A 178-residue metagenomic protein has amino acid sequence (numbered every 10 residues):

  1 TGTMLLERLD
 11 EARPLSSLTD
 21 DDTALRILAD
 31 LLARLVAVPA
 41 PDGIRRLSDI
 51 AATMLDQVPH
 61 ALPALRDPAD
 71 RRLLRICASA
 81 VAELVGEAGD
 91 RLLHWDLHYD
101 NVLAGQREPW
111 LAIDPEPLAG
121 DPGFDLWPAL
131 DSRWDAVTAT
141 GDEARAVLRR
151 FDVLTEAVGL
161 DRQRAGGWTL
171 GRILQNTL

Functional and structural regions predicted by a protein language model:
T1-G43: ATP-binding pocket architecture of kinase catalytic cores
M4, R91-L93, L111, D125: Protein kinase-like catalytic core scaffold
D10, Y99, P117: Short, glycine/acidic-enriched loop or turn micro-motifs at the edges of active sites
A37-W95, G105-R107, E156: An alpha-helical support segment within catalytic cores of ATP-dependent transferases
D100-A104: Hydrophobic residue at the +6 position relative to the catalytic HRD Asp in the kinase catalytic loop
G105-D152, E156-R162: Active-site Asp-x-Gly
Q163-L178: C-terminal/domain-terminus segments
